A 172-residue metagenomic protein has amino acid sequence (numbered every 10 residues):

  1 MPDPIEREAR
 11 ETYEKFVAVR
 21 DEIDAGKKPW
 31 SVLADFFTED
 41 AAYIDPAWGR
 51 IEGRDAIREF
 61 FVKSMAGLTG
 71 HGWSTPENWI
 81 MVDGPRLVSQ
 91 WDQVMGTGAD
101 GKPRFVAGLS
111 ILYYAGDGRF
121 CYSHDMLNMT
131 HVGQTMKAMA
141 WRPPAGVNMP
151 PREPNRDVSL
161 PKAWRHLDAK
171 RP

Functional and structural regions predicted by a protein language model:
M1, V17-A18, A42, P46 (+1 more regions): Residue-level detector of alpha-helix boundaries and kinks
P2-E39: Short acidic-aromatic low-complexity motifs
P2-R7, V62-P172: A beta-strand edge to alpha-helix "cap/lid" segment located at domain peripheries
E14-K27, I51, H71-T75, T97 (+1 more regions): Phosphate-binding glycine-rich loops and adjacent basic patches that engage nucleotide phosphates, nucleic-acid
E14-V17, I44, F61, Y114-A115: Compositionally biased, intrinsically disordered low-complexity regions enriched in proline and serine
P29-L87: A solvent-exposed, acidic/Ser-Thr-rich amphipathic alpha-helical stretch
